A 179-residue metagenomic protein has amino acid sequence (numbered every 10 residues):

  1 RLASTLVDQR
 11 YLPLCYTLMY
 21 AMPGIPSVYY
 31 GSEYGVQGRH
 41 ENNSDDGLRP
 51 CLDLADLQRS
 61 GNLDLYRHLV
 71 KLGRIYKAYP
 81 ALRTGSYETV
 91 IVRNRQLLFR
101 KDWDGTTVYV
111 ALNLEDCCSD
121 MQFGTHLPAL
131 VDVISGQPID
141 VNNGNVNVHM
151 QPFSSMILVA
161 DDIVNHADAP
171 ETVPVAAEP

Functional and structural regions predicted by a protein language model:
R1-P179: Active-site and adjacent substrate-binding regions of carbohydrate-active enzymes
